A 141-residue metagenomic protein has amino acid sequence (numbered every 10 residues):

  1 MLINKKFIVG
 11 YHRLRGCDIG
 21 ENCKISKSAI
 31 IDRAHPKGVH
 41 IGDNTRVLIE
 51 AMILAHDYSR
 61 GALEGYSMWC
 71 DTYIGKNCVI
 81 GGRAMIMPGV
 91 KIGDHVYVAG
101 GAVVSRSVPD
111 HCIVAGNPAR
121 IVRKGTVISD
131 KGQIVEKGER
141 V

Functional and structural regions predicted by a protein language model:
M1-E21: Membrane-anchoring hydrophobic helices of lipid-metabolizing enzymes
I8-R13, S26-I92, N117-A119, R123-I134 (+1 more regions): Flexible, glycine/small-residue-enriched loop-and-beta-strand segment within the central core of proteins
E21, D43, K76, D94-H95 (+1 more regions): Short acidic capping loops at alpha-helix termini that bridge into adjacent secondary structure
G82-R106, C112: Beta-rich strand-turn-strand
P109-D110, K124: Conserved beta-to-alpha transition
D110, A115-P118: Acidic, glycine-centered active-site loop in nucleotide-sugar glycosyltransferases
